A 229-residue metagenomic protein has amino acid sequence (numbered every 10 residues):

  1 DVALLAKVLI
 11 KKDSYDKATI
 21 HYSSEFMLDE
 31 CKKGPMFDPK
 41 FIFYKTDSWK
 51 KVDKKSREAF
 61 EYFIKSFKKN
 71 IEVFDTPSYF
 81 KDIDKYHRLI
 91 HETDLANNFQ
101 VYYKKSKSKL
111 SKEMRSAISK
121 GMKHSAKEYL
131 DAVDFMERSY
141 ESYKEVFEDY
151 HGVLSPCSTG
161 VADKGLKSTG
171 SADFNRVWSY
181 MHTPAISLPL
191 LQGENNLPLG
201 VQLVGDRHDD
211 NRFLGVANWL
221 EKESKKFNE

Functional and structural regions predicted by a protein language model:
D1-E58, E223-E229: A short helix-breaking turn/cap at a secondary-structure junction
D1-L9, M181-G200: Short glycine/serine-rich loop segments
T19, H87, D131, S158-V177: Short, surface-exposed loop/helix-turn segments at secondary-structure junctions that function as lids/hinges flanking
P35-K40, Y44, Y86-Y140, K144 (+1 more regions): Short helix-loop capping/hinge segments that flank enzyme active sites or metal/cofactor-binding pockets
V52-T76, F99-K105, Y129, V133-Y150: Acyltransferase
S142-K144, S168-P189: Small-aliphatic-rich amphipathic alpha-helix that forms the alpha element of a beta-alpha
L197-D206, F213-A217: Short, well-ordered beta-strand elements
